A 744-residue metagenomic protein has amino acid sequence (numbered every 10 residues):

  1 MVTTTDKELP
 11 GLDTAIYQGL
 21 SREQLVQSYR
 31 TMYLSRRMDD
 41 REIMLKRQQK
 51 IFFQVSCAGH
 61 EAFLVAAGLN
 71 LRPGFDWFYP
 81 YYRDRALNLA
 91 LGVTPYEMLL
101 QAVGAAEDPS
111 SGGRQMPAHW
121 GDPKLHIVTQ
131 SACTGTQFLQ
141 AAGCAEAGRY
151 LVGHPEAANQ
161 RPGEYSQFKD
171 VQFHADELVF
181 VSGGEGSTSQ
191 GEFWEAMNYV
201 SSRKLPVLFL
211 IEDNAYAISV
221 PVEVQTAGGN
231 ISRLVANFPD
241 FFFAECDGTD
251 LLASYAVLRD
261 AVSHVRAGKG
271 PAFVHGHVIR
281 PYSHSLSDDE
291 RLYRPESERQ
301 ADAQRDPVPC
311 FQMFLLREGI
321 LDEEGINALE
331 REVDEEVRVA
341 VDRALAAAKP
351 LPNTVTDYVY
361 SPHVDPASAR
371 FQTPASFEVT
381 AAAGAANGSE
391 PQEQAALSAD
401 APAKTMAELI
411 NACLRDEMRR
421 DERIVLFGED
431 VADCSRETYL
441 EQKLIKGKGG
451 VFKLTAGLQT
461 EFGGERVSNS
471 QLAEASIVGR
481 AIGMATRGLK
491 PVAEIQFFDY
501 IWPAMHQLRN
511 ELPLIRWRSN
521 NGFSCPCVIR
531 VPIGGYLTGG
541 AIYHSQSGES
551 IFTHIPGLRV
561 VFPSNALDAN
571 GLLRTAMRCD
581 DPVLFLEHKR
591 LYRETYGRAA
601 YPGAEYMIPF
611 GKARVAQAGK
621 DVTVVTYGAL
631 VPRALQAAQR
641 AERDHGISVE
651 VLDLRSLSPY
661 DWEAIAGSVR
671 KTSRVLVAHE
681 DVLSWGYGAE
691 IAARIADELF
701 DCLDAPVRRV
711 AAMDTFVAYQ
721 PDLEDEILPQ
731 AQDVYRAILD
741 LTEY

Functional and structural regions predicted by a protein language model:
M1-F180, H363, A367-P582, L591 (+1 more regions): Thiamine diphosphate
F63-L64, Q137-A141, T188-A196, I218 (+5 more regions): Short glycine/serine/threonine-rich phosphate/pyrophosphate-binding segments that cradle anionic phosphate groups
L69, N198-S201, L234-V235, H264 (+4 more regions): Hydrophobic/aromatic ligand-binding patch that stacks against planar heteroaromatic rings of cofactors or nucleotides
G186-G191, T249-R259, P563-N570, S684-W685: Active-site glycine- and acidic-residue-rich loops that bind and position anionic ligands or nucleotide-like cofactors
Q190-I211, R509, P513, R518 (+1 more regions): A short alpha/beta connector and helix-capping loop motif
V207-A346, E437-L444, V451-F452, G457-E461 (+3 more regions): Thiamine diphosphate
E335-D342, A346-A383: Terminal amphipathic helices with adjacent charged low-complexity linkers/tails
